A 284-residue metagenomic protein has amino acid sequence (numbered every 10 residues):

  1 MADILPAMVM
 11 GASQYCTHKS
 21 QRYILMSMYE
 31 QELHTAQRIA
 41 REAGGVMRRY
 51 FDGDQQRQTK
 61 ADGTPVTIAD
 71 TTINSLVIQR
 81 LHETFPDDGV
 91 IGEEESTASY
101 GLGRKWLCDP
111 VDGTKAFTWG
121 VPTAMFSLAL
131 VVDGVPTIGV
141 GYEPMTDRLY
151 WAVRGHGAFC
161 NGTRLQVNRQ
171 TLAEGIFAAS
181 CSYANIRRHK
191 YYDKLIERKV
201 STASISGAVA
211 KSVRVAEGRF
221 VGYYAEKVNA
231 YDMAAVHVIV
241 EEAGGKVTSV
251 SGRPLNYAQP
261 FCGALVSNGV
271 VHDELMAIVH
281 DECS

Functional and structural regions predicted by a protein language model:
A2-D3, A7-A12: Acidic, Ala/Val/Gly-enriched low-complexity intrinsically disordered segments
Q21-V111, A277-H280, S284: N-terminal subdomain of lithium-sensitive/metallo-dependent phosphomonoesterases centered on the IMPase/IPPase/PAP
M47, D70, L81, T114 (+6 more regions): Residue-level signal for inorganic ion chemistry
D52-G53, A124, A152-H156, E241 (+1 more regions): A short, compositionally biased
Y100-F159: DPxDG-like acidic metal-binding loop motif
V167-S284: An extended, acidic
